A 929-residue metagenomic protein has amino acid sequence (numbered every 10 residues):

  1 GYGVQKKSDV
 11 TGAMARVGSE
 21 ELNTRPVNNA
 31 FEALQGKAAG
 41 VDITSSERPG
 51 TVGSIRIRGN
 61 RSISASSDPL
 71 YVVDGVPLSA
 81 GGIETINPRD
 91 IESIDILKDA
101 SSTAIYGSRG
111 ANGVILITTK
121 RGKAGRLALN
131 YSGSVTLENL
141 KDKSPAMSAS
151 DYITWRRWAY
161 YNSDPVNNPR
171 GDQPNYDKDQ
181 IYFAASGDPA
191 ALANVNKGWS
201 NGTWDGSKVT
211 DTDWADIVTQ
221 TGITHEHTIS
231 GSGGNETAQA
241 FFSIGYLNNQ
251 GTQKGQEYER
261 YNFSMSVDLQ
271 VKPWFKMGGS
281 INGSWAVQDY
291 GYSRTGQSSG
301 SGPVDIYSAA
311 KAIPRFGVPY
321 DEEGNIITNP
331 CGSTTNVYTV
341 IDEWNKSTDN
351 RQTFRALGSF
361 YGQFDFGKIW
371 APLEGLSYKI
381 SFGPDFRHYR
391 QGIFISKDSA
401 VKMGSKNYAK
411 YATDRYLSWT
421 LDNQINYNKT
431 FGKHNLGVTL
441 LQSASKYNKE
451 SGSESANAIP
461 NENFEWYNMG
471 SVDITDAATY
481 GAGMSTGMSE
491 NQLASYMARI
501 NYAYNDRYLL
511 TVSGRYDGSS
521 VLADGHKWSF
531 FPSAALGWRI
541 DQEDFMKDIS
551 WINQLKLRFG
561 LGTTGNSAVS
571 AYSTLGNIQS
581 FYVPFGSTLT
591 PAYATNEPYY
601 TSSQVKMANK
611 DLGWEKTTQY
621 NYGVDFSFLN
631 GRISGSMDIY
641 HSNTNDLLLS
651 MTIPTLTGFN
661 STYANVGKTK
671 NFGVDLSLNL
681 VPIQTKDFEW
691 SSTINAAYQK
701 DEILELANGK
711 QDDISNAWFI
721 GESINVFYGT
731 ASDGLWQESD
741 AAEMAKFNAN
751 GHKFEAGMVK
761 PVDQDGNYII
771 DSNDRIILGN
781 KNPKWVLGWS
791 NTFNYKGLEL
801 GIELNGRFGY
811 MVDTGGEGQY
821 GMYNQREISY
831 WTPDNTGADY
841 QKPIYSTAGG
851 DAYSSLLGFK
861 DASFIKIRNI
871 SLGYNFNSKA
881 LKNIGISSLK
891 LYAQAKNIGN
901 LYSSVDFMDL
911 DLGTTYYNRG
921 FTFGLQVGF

Functional and structural regions predicted by a protein language model:
G1-S264, K272, K276-G278, N282-S284 (+13 more regions): Short, small/polar-rich motifs associated with maturation and membrane association, primarily at protein termini
G122-L127, E236-T237, W274-M277, G367-L376 (+8 more regions): Short loop/turn motifs that connect adjacent beta-strands in outer-membrane beta-barrel proteins
L140-D142, W204-G245, N249-Q256, N262-V337 (+9 more regions): Flexible loop and strand-edge segments within Gram-negative outer membrane beta-barrel domains
Y152-P165, A184-V209, S298-D342, I395-A409 (+7 more regions): Surface-exposed loop/turn segments flanking beta-strands in extracellular/periplasmic regions
G202-T203, S333-D342, A477, S519 (+2 more regions): Extracytoplasmic gating/loop element in the C-terminal half of outer-membrane beta-barrel translocons and assembly
Q220-E236, G245-L247, V340-Q391, Y411-T430 (+11 more regions): Outer-membrane beta-barrel transmembrane strands
G251-N262, D268-Q270, N282-S284, Q288-G296 (+6 more regions): Small-side-chain secondary-structure face that scaffolds active or pore-lining regions
N345-S347, T475-M497, G586-S634, T662-T685 (+2 more regions): Outer-membrane beta-barrel signature, preferentially recognizing the C-terminal barrel domain of Gram-negative
